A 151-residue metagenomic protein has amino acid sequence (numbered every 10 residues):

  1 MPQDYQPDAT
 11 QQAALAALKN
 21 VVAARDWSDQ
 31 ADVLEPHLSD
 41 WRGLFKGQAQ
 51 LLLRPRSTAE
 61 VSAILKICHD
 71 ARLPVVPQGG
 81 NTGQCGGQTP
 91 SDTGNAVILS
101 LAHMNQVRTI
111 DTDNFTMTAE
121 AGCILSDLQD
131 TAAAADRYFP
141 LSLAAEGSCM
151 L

Functional and structural regions predicted by a protein language model:
M1-W41, D70-L73: N-terminal accessory segments
L18, G43-V75, G79, T93 (+1 more regions): N-terminal glycine-rich flavin-associated loop
W27, H37, Q84, V107-I110: Short clusters of hydrophobic/aromatic residues that line enzyme substrate/ligand-binding pockets
D32-L34, Q78-G87, L143-L151: Short, glycine/charge-rich beta-strand/loop segments that flank catalytic centers and engage negatively charged groups
E35-H37, L99-A102: Short hydrophobic/aromatic-rich motifs at helix boundaries and adjacent loops
C85, V97-S100: Short, acidic (Asp/Glu-rich) active-site segment that either coordinates a divalent metal cofactor
T89-S91: Extracellular beta-strand-rich solenoid/capping regions of secreted or surface-exposed proteins that bind or remodel
